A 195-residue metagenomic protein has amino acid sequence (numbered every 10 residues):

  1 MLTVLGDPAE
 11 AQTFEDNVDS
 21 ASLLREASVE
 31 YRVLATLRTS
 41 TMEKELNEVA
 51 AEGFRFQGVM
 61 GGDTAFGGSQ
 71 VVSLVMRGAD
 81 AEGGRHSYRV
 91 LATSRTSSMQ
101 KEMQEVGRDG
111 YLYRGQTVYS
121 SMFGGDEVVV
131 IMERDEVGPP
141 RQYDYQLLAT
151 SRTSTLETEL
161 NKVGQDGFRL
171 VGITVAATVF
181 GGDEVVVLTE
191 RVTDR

Functional and structural regions predicted by a protein language model:
L2-R195: Terminus-proximal functional modules
